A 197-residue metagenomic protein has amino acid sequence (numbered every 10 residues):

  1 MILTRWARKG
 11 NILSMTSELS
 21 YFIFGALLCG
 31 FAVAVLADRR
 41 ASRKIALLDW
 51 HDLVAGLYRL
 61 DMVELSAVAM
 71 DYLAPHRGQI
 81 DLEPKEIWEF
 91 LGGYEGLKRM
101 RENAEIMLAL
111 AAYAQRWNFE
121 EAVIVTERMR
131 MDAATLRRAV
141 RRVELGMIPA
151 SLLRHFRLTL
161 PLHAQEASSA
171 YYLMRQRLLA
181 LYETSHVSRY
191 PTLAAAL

Functional and structural regions predicted by a protein language model:
M1, R8-H51: N-terminal signal-anchor transmembrane alpha helix of single-pass membrane proteins, serving as the membrane-anchoring
M1-A7, E105, A112, F119 (+1 more regions): Intrinsic structural disorder
L3-K9, D61-E64: Poly-acidic low-complexity segments
R43-D52, Q79, L173-Y182: Short secondary-structure boundary segments
A46-F119: Membrane-proximal, non-transmembrane interface segments of integral membrane proteins
A112-L197: Cytosol-/stroma-facing membrane-proximal "stalk/adaptor" domains immediately downstream of transmembrane anchors
